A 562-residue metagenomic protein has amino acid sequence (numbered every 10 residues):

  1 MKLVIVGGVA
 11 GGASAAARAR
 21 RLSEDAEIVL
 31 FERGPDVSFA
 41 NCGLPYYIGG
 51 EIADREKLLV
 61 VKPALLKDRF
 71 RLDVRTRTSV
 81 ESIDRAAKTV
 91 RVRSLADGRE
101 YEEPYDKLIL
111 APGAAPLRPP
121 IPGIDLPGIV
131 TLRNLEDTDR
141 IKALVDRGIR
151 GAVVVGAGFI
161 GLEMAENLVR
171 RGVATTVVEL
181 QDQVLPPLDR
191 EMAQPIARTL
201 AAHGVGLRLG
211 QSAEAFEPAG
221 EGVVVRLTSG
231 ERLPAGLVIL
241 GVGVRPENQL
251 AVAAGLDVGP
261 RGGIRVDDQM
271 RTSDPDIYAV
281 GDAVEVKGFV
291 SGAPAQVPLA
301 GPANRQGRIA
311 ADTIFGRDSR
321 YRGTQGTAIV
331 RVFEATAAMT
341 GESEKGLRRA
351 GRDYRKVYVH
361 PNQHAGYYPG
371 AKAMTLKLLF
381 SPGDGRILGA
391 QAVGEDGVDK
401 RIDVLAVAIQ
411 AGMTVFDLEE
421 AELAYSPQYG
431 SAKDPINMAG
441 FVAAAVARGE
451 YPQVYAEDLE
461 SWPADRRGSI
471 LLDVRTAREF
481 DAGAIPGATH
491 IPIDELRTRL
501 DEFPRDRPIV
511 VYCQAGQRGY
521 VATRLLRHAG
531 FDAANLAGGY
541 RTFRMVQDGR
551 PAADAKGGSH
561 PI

Functional and structural regions predicted by a protein language model:
M1, A283-D396, P427-S431, P435-W462 (+1 more regions): Mid-to-C-terminal Rossmann-like scaffold of FAD/NAD(P)H-dependent oxidoreductases
M1-R77, A165-L188, T324-T327, K400-I409 (+2 more regions): Beta1-alpha1 glycine-rich phosphate/pyrophosphate-binding loop at the start of Rossmann-like nucleotide-binding domains
D25-E27, R69, R75-D97, E103 (+2 more regions): A Rossmann-like FAD-binding core segment of flavoenzymes
L58-L59, I149-A152, F159-E217, V297-A303 (+2 more regions): Rossmann-like dinucleotide-binding cores of NAD(P)H-dependent redox enzymes
E103-G113, V155, L233-G243, G307 (+1 more regions): Short hydrophobic core segments
L110-R171, G206, V266-D268, T489-I493 (+1 more regions): Glycine-rich dinucleotide-binding loop and its adjacent helix/turn
D125-G148, V224-R226, E231-I309, A408: FAD-site-proximal beta/loop scaffold in flavoenzymes
F416-I470, A477-V510, Q514-I562: Rhodanese-like catalytic fold shared by cysteine-dependent sulfurtransferases and DSP/PTP-type phosphatases
